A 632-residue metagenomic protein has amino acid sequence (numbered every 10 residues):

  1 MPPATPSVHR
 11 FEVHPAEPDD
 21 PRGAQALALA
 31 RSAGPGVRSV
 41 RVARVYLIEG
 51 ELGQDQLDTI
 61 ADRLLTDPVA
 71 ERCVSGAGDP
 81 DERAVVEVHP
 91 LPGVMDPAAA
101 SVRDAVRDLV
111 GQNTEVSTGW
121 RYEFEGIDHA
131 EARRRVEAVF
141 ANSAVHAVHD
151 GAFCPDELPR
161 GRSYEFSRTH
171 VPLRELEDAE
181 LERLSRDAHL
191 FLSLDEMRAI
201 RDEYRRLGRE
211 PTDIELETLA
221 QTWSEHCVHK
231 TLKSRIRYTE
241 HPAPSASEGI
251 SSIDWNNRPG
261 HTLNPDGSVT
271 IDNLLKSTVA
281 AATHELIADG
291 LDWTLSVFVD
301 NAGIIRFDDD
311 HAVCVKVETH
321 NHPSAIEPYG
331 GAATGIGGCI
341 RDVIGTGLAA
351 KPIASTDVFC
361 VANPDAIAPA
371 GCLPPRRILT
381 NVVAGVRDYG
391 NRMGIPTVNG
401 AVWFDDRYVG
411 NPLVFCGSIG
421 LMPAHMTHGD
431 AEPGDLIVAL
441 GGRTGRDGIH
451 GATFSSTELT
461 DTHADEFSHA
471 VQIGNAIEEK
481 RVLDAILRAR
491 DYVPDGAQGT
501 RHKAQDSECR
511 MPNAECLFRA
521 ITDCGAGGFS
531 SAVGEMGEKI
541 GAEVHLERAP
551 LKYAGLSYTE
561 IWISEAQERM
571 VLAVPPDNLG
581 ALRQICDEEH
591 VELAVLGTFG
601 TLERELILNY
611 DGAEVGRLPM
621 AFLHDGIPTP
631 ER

Functional and structural regions predicted by a protein language model:
M1-H241, S252-T460, A464-E478, V482 (+6 more regions): Core nucleic-acid recognition elements
T239-I253, D495-C516: Short, basic, low-complexity termini and linkers enriched in Ser/Thr/Gly/Pro that act as targeting/leader peptides
V386, V533, L582: Aromatic/hydrophobic pocket-lining residues that form π-stacking "cages" and hydrophobic walls in ligand
D435, Q567-M570: Short, surface-exposed beta-edge/turn micro-motifs
L483-V493, E515-Q567: Active-site-proximal betaalpha loop/short-helix elements that scaffold phosphoryl/nucleotidyl transfer chemistry
M570-H590: Repeat-solenoid scaffold signature
